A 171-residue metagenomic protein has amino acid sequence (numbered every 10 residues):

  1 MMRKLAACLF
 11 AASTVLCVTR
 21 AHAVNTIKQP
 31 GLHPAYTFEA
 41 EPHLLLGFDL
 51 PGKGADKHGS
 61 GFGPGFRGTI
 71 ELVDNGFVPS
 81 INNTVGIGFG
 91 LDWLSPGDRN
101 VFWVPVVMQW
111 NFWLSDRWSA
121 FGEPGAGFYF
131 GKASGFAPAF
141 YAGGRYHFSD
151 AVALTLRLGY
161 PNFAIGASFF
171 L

Functional and structural regions predicted by a protein language model:
M1-H33: Cleavable N-terminal export/targeting peptides
A21-D74, W93, Y160-P161, S168-L171: Short glycine/proline- and aromatic-enriched beta-strand/turn motifs that initiate or cap beta-hairpins
V24-T37, V73-V85, D98, W113-S119 (+1 more regions): Short loop/turn motifs that connect adjacent beta-strands in outer-membrane beta-barrel proteins
Y36-F38, H58-P64, D98-V104, W118 (+2 more regions): Residues that define the transmembrane beta-barrel architecture of outer-membrane proteins
F38-P42, N83-F89, V104, A120-P124 (+3 more regions): Transmembrane beta-strands of outer-membrane beta-barrel proteins
P42-L46, P64-I70, L91, V106-W110 (+4 more regions): Residues on the lipid-exposed face of transmembrane beta-strands in outer-membrane beta-barrel proteins
F48-G54, D74-G76, W93-R99, L114 (+3 more regions): Gram-negative outer-membrane beta-barrel proteins
F89-R117: Helix-adjacent hinge/juxtasegments
